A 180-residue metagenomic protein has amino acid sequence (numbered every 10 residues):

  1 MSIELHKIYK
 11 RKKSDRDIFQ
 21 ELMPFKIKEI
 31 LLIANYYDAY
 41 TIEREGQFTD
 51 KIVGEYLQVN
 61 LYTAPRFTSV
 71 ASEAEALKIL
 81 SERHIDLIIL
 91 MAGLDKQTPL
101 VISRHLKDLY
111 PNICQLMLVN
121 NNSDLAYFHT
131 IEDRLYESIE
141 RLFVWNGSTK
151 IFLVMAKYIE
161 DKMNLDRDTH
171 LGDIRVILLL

Functional and structural regions predicted by a protein language model:
M1-T68, E132-L179: Non-catalytic signal-transmission and effector/linker regions of two-component phosphorelay proteins
R11-K12, T41-R44, F48-V53, Y62-A64 (+2 more regions): Conserved phosphotransfer microenvironments
